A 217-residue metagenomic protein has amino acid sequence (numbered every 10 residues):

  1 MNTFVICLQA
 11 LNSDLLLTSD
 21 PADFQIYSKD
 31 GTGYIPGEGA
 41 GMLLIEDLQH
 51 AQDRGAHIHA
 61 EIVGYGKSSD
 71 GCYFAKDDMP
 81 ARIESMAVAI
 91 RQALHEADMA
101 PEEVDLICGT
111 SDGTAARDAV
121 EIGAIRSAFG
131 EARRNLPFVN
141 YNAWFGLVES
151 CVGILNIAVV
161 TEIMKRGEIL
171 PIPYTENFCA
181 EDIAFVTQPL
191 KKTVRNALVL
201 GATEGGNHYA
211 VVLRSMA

Functional and structural regions predicted by a protein language model:
M1-H50, Y141, S150-A217: Conserved beta-strand-centric core segments of catalytic alpha/beta enzyme folds
M1-V5, P101-V120: Conserved beta-ketoacyl condensing-enzyme motif
L15-Q25, I83-M86, I125-F138: Gly/Ser/Thr-rich active-site loops/lids in small-molecule metabolic enzymes that frequently grip phosphoryl groups
S19-M99, D105-L106, V212-A217: Condensing-enzyme catalytic core mediating Claisen C-C bond formation in acyl metabolism
Q49, G66, D112-G113, W144: Catalytic metal-binding/acid-base residues of hydrolase active sites
H57-G66, E102-G109, N135-N142, L170-F178 (+1 more regions): Beta-strand segments within the central parallel beta-sheet cores of soluble alpha/beta enzyme folds
C72-A81, D112-F129, V148-L155, Q188: Short glycine/threonine-rich loop-to-helix capping motif typified by GTGT followed within a few residues by an Asp-Pro
S85, A89-A97, A124, A128 (+2 more regions): Stable alpha-helical structural segments in soluble proteins, enriched in small hydrophobic residues
